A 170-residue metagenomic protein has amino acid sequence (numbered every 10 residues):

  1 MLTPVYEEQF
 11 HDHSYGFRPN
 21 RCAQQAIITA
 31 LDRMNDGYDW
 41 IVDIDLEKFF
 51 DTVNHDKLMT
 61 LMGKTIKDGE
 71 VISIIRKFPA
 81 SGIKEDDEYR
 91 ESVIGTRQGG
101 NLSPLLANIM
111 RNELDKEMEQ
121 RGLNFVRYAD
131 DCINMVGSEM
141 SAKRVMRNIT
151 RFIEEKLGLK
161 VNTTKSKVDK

Functional and structural regions predicted by a protein language model:
M1-P4, F17: Accessory, often N-terminal, substrate/partner-engagement and coupling regions that sit outside the core NTP/cofactor
Q9-R21, Q25-K170: Conserved polymerase palm-domain catalytic core
